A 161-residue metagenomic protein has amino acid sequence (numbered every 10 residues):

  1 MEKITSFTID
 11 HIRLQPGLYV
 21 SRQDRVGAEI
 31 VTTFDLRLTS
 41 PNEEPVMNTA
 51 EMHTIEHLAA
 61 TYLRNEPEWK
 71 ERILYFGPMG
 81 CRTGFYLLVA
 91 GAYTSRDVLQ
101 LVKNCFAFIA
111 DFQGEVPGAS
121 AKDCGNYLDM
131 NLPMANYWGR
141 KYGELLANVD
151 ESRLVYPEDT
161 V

Functional and structural regions predicted by a protein language model:
M1-N42, Y156-D159: Non-catalytic terminal extensions that flank enzyme cores
L18-R22, I73-P78: Generic structural motif
V31-R64, Y75-F76: Active/ligand-binding-proximal structured segments within catalytic/core domains that scaffold catalytic residues
H57-N65, Q100-K103, A107: A broad, structural surface signal
E66-E71: Active-site palm subdomain of RNA-directed nucleic acid polymerases
F76-N148: Active-site-adjacent, His/Asp/Glu-enriched structural segments that form or flank metal-binding and acid/base networks
E144-V161: Histidine-acidic residue clusters that define the catalytic metal-binding segment of zinc metallopeptidase domains
